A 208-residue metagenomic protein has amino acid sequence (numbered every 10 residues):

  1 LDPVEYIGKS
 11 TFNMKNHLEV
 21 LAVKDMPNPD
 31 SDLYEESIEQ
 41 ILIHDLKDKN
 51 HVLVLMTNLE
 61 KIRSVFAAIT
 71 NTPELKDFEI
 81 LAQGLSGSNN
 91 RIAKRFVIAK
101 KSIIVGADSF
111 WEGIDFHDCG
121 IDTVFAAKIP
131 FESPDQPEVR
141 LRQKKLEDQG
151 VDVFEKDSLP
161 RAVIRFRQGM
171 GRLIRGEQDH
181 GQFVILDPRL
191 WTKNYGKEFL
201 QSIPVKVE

Functional and structural regions predicted by a protein language model:
L1-E208: ASCE RecA-like P-loop NTPase motor cores that couple ATP hydrolysis to mechanical translocation on nucleic acids
